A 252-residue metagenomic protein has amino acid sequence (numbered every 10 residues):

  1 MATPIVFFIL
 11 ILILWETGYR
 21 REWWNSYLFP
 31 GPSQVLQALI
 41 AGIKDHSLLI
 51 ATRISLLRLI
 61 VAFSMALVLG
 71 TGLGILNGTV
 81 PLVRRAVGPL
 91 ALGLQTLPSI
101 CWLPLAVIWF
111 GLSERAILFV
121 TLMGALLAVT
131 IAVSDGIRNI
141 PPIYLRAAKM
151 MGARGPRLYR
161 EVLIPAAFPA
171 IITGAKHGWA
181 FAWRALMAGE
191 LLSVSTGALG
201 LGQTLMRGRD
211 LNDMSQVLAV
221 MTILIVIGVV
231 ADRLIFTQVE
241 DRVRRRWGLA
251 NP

Functional and structural regions predicted by a protein language model:
M1-Y19: N-terminal signal-anchor/first transmembrane alpha helix
R20-S64, R207: Periplasmic/extracellular loop-to-transmembrane helix junction in inner-membrane transport proteins
V61-A91: Transmembrane-helix boundary motif in ABC transporter permease subunits
P81, R138, T173-K176, S215-P252: C-terminal transmembrane helix and the adjacent membrane-cytosol boundary/short C-terminal tail of inner/organellar
P89, V129-I171, L201: Short cytoplasmic-facing helical segments at TM-TM junctions of multi-pass membrane proteins
L92-A128, D135-G136: Generic hydrophobic transmembrane alpha-helix motif, especially the helices
I108-W109, A185-L218, I223, G248-P252: Glycine-rich helix-loop "coupling/hinge" segments at transmembrane-helix boundaries in multipass transporters
F119-M123, G155-G189, I223: Transmembrane alpha-helices
